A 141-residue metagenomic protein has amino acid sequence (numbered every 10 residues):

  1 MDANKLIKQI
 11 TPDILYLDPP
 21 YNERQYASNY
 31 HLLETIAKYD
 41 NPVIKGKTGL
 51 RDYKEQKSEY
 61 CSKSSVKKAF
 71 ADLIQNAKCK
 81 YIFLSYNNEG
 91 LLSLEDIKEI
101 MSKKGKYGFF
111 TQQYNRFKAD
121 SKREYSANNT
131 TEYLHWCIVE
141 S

Functional and structural regions predicted by a protein language model:
M1-S141: Class I S-adenosyl-L-methionine-dependent methyltransferase catalytic core
